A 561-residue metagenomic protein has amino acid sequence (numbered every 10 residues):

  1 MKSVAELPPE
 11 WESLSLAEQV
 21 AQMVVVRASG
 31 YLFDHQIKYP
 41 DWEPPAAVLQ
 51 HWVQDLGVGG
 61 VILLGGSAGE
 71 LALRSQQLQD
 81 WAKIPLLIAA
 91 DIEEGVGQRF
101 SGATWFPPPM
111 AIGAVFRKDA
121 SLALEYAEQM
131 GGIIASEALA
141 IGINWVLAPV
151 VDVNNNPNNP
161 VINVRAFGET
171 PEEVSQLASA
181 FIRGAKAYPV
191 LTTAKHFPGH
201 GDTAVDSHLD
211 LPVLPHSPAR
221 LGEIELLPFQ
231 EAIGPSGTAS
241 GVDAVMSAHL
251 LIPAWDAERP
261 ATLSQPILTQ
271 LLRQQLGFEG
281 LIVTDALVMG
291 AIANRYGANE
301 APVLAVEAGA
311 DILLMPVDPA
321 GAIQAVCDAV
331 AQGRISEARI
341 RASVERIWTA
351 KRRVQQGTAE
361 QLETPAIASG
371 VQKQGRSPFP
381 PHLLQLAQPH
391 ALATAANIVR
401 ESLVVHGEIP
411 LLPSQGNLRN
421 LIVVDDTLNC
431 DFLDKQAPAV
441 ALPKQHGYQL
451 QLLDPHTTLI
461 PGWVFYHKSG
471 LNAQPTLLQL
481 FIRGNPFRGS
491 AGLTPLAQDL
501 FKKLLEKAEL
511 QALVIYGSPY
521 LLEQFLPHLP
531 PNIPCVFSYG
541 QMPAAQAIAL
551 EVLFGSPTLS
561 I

Functional and structural regions predicted by a protein language model:
M1-I88, I92-G102: N-terminal hydrophobic targeting/anchoring segments and the immediately downstream early-domain regions of hydrolases
M1-V48, A298-I561: Preference for extracellular/luminal or secreted protein segments
P9, P40, V61, G69-L86 (+3 more regions): Second-shell residues forming the walls of enzyme active-site clefts
A21-M23, R27-Y31, V48-A68, P157 (+2 more regions): Short acidic, glycine-rich surface-loop motifs adjacent to enzyme active sites
S29, A90-G102, N144-N154, A194-H200 (+3 more regions): Short glycine-enriched loops at secondary-structure junctions
H35-Q54, Y126-E137, E223-F229, Y296-P302: Short, acidic/polar
V58-L63, N144-A148, D152, A310-L313: Divalent metal-dependent hydrolysis catalytic cores, especially in the metallo-beta-lactamase
T104-A123, A166-G168: A charged helix-plus-loop insertion that forms the helical arch/lid used to bind and gate nucleic-acid substrates
